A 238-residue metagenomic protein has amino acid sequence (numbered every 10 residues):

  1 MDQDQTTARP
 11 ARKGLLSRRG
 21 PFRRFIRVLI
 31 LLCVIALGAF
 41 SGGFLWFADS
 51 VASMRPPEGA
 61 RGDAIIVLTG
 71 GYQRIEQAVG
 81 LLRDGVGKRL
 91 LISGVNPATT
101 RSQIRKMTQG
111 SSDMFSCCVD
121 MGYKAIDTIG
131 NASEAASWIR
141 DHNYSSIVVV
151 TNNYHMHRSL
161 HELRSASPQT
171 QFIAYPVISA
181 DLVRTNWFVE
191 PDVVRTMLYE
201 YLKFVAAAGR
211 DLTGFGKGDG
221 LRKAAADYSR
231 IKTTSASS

Functional and structural regions predicted by a protein language model:
M1-R12: N-terminal intrinsically disordered, acidic low-complexity segments at the extreme N-terminus
D2, F47-P191: A structural signal for short, hydrophobic/glycine-enriched beta-strand patches
K13-L16, G20, T185-N186, D192 (+1 more regions): Coil-to-alpha-helix initiation sites in intrinsically disordered, low-complexity, charged segments
K13-R55: N-terminal type II signal-anchor transmembrane helix that functions as the membrane-insertion/stop-transfer segment
G20-R24, G71, E200: Short alpha-helical segments used as structural interaction elements across diverse proteins
G42-D49, A78, V205, G209-L212: Structural signature of transmembrane alpha-helix termini at the membrane-water interface
E190, V194-G220: A transmembrane-helix-recognition feature enriched in membrane-embedded lipid enzymes and envelope glyco-/phospholipid
G214-S238: Short linear elements at protein peripheries
